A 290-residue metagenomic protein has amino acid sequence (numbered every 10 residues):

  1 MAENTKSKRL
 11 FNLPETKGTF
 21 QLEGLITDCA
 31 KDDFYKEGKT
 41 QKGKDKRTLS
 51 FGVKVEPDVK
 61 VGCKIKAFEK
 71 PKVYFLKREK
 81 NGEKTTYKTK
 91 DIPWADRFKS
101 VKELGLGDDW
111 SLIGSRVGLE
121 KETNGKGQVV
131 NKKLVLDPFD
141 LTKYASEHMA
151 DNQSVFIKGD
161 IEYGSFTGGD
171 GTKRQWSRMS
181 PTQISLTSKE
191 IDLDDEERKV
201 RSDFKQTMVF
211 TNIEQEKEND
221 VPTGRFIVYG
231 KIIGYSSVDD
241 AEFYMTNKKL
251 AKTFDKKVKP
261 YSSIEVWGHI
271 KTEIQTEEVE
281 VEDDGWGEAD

Functional and structural regions predicted by a protein language model:
M1-D290: OB-fold and OB-like single-stranded nucleic-acid-recognition modules and their adjacent interaction interfaces
